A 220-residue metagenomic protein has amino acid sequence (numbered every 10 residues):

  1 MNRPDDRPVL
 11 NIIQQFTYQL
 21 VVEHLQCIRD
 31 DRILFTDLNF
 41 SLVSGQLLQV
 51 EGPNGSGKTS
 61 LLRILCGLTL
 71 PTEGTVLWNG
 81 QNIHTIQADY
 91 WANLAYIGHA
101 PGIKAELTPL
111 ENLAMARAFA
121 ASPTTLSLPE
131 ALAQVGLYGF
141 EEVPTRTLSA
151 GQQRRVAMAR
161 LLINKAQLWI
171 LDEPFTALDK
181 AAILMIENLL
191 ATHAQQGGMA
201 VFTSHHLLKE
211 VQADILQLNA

Functional and structural regions predicted by a protein language model:
C66: Helix-to-loop junction immediately C-terminal to a conserved catalytic motif
G74-T85, D89-Y90: Conserved ABC transporter NBD signature motif
A100, A105-A121: Q-loop/switch helix immediately C-terminal to the Walker
T125-F140: Conserved ABC ATPase "signature" region
P144-S149: Conserved ABC ATPase signature
M158, G197: Hydrophobic anchor residue at the start of the ABC signature
W169-E173: Catalytic Walker B motif of ABC-type/P-loop ATPase nucleotide-binding domains
